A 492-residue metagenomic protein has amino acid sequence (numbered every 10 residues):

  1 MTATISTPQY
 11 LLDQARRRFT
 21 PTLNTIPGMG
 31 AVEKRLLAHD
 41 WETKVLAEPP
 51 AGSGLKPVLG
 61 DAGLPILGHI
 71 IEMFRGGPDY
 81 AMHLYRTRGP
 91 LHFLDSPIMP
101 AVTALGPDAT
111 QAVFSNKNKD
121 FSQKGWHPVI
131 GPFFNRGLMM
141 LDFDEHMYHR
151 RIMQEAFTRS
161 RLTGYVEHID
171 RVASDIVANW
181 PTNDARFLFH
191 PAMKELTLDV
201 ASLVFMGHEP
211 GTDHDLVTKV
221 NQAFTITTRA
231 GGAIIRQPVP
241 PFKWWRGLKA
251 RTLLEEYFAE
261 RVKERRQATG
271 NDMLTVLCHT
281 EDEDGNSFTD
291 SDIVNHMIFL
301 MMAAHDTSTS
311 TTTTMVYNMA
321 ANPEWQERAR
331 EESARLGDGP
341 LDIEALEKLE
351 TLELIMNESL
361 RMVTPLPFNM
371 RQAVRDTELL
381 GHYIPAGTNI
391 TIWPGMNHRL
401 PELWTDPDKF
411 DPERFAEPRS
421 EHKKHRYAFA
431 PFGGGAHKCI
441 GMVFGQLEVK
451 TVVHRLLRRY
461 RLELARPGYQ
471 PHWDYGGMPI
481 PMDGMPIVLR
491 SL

Functional and structural regions predicted by a protein language model:
T2-L11, R17-N24, G28, L36 (+7 more regions): Cytochrome P450 heme-thiolate monooxygenase catalytic core
T2-V45, G54, Y85, A173 (+4 more regions): Cytochrome P450 proximal C-terminal region
K56-G63, V166, D170, N221-Q222 (+10 more regions): Cytochrome P450 I-helix active-site segment
H69-G89, E256, E260, G339-L380: Conserved cytochrome P450 K-helix E-x-x-R motif and the immediately C-terminal K′/meander segment
D79-Y80, Y85, Q111-I130, W404: Cytochrome P450 catalytic domain signature, combining two hallmark sequence patches
T307-Q326, R330-E332, M442-R458: Cytochrome P450 catalytic-core helices
I392-S420: Conserved cytochrome P450 K-helix/beta-meander segment immediately N-terminal to the heme-binding cysteine loop
